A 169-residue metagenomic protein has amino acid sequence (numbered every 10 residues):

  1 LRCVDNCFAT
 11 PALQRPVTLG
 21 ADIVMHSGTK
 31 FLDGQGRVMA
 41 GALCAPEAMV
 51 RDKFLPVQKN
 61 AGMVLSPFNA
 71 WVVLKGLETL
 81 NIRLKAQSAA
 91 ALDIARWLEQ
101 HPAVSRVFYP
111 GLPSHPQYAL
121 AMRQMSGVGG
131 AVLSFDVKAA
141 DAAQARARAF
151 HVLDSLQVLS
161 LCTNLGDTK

Functional and structural regions predicted by a protein language model:
L1-A103, F108: Conserved PLP-enzyme active-site core in the AAT-like
V104-K169: Conserved C-terminal alpha-helix-loop-beta "cap" of PLP-dependent enzymes that closes/shapes the active-site mouth
